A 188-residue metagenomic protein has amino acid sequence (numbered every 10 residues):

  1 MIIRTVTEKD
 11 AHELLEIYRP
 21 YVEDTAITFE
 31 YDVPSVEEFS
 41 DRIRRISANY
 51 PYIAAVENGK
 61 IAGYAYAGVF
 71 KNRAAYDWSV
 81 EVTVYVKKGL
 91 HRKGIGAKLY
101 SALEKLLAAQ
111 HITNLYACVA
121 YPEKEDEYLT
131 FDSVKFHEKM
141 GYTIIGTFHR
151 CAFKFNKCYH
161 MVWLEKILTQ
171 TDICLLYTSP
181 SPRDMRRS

Functional and structural regions predicted by a protein language model:
I2-L14: A short beta-loop-alpha structural element at the N-terminal edge of CoA-dependent acyl/N-acetyltransferase catalytic
L15, R19-R42: Conserved GNAT-fold acetyl-CoA-binding loop/helix
V33-G89, L106, Q110, I167-T171: Acetyl-CoA-dependent GNAT
R92-K105, F131-K135: Conserved acetyl-CoA-binding loop-helix of GNAT-fold acetyltransferases
A108-E125: Conserved GNAT acetyl-CoA-binding A-motif
C118-A120, V134, E138-K157: Conserved catalytic-core motifs of GNAT/GCN5-like acyltransferases
T130, R150-S179: C-terminal "cap" of GNAT-fold acetyltransferases
Y177-S188: Single conserved hydrophobic/aromatic residue that forms the stacking wall/gate of nucleotide- or nucleobase-binding
